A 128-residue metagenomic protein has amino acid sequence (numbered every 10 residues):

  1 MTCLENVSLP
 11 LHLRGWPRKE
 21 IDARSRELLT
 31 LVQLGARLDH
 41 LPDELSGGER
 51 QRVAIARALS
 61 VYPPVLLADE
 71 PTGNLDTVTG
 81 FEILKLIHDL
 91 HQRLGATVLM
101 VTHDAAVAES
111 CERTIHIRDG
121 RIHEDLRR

Functional and structural regions predicted by a protein language model:
M1-S8: Short coil-to-helix segment of the ABC ATPase nucleotide-binding domain corresponding to the Q-loop/switch region
L4, P17-E20, L38-L41: Signature (C-motif/LSGGQ) region and adjacent switch/coupling loops of ABC-type ATPase nucleotide-binding domains
E20-V32: ABC nucleotide-binding domain "signature" region
L41-L45, E49-Q51: Conserved ABC ATPase signature
I55: Hydrophobic anchor residue at the start of the ABC signature
S60-P64: A short, proline-enriched helix->beta-strand linker immediately N-terminal to the Walker B motif in ABC-type P-loop
L66-D69: Catalytic Walker B motif of ABC-type/P-loop ATPase nucleotide-binding domains
